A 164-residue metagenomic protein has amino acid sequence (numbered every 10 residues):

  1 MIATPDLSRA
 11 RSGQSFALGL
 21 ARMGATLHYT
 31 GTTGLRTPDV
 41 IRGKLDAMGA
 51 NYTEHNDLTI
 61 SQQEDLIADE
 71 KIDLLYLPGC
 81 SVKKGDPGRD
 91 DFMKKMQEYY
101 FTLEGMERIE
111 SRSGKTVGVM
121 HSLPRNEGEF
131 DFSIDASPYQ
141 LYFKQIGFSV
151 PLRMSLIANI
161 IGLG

Functional and structural regions predicted by a protein language model:
M1-L77, K84: Glycine-rich phosphate/diphosphate-binding loop of Rossmann-like nucleotide-binding domains
P5, R9, T30-T32, K95-E98 (+2 more regions): Glycine- and other small-residue-rich loops at beta-strand/loop junctions that grip anionic moieties
R11, S15, R36, V40 (+3 more regions): Conserved active-site and cofactor/substrate-binding residues in soluble primary-metabolism enzymes
S15, G19-R22, G105-R108, S155-N159: Alpha-helical scaffold segments in soluble metabolic enzymes
L27-G31, H55-L58, T102-M106, I146-V150 (+1 more regions): Short, surface-exposed, polar/charged, turn-prone segments marking secondary-structure boundaries
T32-D39, Q63-I67, R108-V117, R153-I161: Low-complexity, flexible helical/coil segments
A47-A136: Rossmann-like adenosine-cofactor binding region
T116-V117, S122-G164: Adenosine-phosphate binding glycine-rich loop
